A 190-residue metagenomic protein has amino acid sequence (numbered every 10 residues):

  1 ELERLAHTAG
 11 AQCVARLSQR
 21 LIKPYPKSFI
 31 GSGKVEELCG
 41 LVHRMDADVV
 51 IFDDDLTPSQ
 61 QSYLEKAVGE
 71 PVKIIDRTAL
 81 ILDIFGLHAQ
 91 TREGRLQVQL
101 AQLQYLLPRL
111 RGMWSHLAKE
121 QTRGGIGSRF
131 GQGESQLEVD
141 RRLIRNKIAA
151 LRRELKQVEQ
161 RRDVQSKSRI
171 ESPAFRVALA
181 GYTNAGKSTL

Functional and structural regions predicted by a protein language model:
E1-R176: Conserved P-loop NTPase architecture
R176-L190: Glycine-rich phosphate-binding P-loop
